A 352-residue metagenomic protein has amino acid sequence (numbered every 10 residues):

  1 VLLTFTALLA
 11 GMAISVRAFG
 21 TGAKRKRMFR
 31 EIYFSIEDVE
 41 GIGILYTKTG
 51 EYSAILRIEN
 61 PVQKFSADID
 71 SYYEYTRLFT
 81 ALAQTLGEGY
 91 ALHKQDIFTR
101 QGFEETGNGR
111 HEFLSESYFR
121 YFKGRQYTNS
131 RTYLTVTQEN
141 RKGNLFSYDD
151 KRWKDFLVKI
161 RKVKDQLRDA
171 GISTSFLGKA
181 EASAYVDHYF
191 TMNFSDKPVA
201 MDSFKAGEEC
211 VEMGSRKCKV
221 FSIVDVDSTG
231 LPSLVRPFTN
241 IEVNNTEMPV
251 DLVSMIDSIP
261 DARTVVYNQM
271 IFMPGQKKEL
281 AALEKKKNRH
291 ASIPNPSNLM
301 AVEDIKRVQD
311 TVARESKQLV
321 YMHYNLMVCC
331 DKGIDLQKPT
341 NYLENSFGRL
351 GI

Functional and structural regions predicted by a protein language model:
L2-I352: Extended, folded cores of ATP/NTP-driven motor/assembly subunits in large transport and secretion machines
